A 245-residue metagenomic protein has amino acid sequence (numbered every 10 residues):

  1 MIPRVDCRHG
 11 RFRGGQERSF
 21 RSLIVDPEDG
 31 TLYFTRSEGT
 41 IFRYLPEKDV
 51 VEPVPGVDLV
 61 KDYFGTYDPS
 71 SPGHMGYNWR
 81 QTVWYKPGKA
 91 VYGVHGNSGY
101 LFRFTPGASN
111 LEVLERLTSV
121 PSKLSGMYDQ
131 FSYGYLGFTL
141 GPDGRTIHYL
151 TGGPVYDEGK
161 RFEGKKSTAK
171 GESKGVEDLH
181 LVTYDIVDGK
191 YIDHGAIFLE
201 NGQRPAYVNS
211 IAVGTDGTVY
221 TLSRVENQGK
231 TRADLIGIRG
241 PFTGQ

Functional and structural regions predicted by a protein language model:
I2-G15, V54-H74, E112-F131, K190-R204 (+1 more regions): Surface-exposed loop and turn segments in beta-propeller and other repeat-based domains that flank or scaffold
G15-L23, D68-V83, G126-L140, Q203-G214 (+1 more regions): Signature of short aromatic-glycine-proline-rich micro-motifs recurring in repeat-based ectodomains
E28, S37-E38, E47, P87 (+7 more regions): Short loop/turn segments that connect beta-strands within the blades of beta-propeller domains, predominantly WD40
T31-F34, A90-G93, T146-Y149, V219-T221: Conserved beta-propeller blade signature
T40-F42, Y100-F102, L179-V182, A233-G237: A short loop-to-beta-strand structural motif that recurs across blades of beta-propeller domains
L45-D49, T105-S109, D185-G189, R239-T243: Short loop/turn segments that connect beta-strands within beta-propeller blades
Y149-D178, R224-L235: Short, conserved, GDST-rich strand-edge loop motifs in beta-rich repeat architectures
N209-Q245: Blade-level signature of beta-propeller repeat domains, shared across WD40, Kelch, NHL, RCC1 and BNR/Asp-box propellers
